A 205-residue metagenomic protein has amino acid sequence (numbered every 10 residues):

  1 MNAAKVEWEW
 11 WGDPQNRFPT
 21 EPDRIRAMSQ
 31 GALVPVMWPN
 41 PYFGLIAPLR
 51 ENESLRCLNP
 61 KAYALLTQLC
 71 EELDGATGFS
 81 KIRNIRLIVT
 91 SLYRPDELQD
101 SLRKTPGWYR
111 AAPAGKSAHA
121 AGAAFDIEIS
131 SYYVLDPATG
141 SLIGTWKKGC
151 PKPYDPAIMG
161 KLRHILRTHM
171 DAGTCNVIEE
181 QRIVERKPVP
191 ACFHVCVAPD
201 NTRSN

Functional and structural regions predicted by a protein language model:
M1-I25, S204-N205: N-terminal secretory targeting signals
A32-L87: Active-site acidic/histidine clusters and adjacent loop/turn architecture that either coordinate catalytic ions
W38-P41, P48, T90-R94, S130 (+2 more regions): Active-site-proximal beta-strand/loop segments in catalytic clefts of secreted hydrolases
E51, L55-L66, P95, A118-A120 (+1 more regions): Solvent-exposed, acidic/flexible segments
Q68-S80, L102-T105, I165-G173: Structured segments of extracytoplasmic/periplasmic soluble domains in secreted or envelope-associated proteins
I82-S101: Acidic helix-start/capping segments at beta-turn-to-alpha-helix junctions
D96-P113: Charged, often glycine-rich, active-site loop that binds/positions anionic groups
R110-N205: Catalytic cores and adjacent binding grooves of peptidoglycan-active enzymes
